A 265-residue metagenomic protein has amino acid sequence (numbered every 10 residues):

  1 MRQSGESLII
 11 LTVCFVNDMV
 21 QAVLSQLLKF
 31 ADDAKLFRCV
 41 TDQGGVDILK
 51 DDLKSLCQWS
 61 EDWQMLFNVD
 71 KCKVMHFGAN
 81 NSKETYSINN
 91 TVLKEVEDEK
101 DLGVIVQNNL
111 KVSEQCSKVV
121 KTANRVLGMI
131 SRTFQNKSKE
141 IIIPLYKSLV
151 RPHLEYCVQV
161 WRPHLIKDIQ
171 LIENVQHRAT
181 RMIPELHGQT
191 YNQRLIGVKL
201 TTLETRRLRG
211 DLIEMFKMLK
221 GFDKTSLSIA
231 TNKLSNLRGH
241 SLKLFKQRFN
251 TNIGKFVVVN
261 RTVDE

Functional and structural regions predicted by a protein language model:
M1-E265: Hydrophobic/basic alpha-helical segments
